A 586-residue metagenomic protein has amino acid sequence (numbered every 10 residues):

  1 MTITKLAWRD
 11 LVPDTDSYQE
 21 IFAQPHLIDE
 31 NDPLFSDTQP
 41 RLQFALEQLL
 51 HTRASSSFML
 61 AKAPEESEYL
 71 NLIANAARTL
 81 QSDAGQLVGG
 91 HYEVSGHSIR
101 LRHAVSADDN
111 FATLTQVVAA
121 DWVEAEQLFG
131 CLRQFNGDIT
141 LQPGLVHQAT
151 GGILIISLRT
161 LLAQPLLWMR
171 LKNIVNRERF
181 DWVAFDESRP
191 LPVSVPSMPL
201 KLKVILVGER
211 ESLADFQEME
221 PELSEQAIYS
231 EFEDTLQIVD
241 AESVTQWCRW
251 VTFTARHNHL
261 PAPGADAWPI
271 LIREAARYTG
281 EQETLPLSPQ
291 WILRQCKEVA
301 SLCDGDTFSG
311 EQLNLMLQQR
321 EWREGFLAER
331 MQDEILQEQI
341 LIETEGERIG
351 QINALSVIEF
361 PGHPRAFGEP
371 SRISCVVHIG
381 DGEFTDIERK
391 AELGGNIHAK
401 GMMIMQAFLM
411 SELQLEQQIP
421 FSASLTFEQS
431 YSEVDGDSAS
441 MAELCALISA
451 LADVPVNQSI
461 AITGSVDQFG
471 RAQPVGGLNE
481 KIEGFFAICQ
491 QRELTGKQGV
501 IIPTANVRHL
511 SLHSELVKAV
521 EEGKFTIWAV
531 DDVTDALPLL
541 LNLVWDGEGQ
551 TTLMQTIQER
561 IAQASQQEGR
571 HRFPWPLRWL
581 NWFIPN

Functional and structural regions predicted by a protein language model:
M1-I3, R9-L11, T15-Q24, F44-L49 (+8 more regions): Peripheral, non-AAA+ core regions of ATP-driven protein-machinery
T2-Q217, Y229-D240, R249-E311, M316-S371 (+2 more regions): Conserved ASCE/P-loop NTPase catalytic core
L200, E225, E521-F525: A short helix-to-beta-strand connector/capping loop
S212-Q226, H513-A519: Short regulatory helix/loop adjacent to the ATP-binding pocket of P-loop NTPases
S374: Short, surface-exposed charged micro-motifs
